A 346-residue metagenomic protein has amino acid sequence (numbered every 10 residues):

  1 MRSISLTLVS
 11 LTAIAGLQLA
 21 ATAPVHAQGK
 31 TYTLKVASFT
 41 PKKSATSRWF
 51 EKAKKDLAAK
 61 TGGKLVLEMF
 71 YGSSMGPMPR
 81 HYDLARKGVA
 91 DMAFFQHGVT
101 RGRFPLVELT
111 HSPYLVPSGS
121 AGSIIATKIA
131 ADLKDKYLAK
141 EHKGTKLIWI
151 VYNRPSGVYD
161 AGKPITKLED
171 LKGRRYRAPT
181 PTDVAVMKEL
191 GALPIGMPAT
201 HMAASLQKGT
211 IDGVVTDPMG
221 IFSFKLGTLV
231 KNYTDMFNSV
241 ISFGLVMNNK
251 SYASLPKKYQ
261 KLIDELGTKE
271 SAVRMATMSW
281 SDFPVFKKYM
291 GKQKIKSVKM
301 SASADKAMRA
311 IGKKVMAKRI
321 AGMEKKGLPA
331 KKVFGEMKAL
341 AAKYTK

Functional and structural regions predicted by a protein language model:
M1-L11, A20: Bacterial N-terminal signal peptides that target proteins for export
I14-A27: Sec/Tat signal peptide C-region and signal peptidase I cleavage site
Q28-I124, Y137-K346: N-terminal secretory/targeting leader peptides
